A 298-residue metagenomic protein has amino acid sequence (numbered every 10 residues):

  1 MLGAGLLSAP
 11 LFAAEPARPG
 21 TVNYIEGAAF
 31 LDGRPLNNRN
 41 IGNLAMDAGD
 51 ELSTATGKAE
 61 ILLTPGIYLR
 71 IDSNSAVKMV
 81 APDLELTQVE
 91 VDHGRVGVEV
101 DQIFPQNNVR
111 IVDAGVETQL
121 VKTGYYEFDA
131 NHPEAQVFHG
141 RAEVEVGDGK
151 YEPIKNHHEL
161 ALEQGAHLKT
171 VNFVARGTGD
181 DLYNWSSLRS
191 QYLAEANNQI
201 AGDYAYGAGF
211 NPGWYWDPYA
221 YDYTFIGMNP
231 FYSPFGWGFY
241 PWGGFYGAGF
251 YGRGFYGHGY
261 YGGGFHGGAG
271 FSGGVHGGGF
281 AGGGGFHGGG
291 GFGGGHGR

Functional and structural regions predicted by a protein language model:
M1, G27, P230: Residue-level marker of positions within ordered structural domains that often coincide with functionally constrained
M1-S8: Bacterial N-terminal signal peptides
L11-D203: Flexible, surface-exposed loop/linker segments and immediately adjacent secondary-structure boundaries
V171-G277: Low-complexity segments
F265-R298: Extracytoplasmic low-complexity, disordered linker/stalk tracts in cell-surface/secreted proteins
